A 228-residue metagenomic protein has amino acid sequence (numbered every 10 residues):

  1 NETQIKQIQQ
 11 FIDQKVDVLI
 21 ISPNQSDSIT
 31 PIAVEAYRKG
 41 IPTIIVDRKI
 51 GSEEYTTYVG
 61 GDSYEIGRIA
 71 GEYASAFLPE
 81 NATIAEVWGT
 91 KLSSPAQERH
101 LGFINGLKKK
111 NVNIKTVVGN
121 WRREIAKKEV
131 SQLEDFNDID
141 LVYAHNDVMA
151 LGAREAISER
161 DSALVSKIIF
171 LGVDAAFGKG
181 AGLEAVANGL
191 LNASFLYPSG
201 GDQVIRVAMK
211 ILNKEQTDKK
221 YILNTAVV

Functional and structural regions predicted by a protein language model:
N1, T83-E86, I104-E124, N224: Short beta-strand elements in bilobed, periplasmic/extracellular small-molecule ligand-binding domains
Q4, V59-I84, I125-K127, A176-G182 (+1 more regions): Hydrophobic alpha-helical segments within soluble ligand-binding/sensing domains
I8-D13, D17-Y37, F103, K115 (+1 more regions): Hydrophobic alpha-helical
V18, P23, T56-T57, T83-K91: Short beta-strand segments enriched in small/hydrophobic residues
D27-E65, T83, A175-A187: Flexible loop/hinge segments that line or gate small-molecule binding clefts
D62-S63, E86-I104, R123-I125, G201: Extracytoplasmic ligand-binding site segments that recognize negatively charged/polar headgroups
I66-G71, S94-V112, E129, G152-A156: Short, solvent-exposed amphipathic alpha-helices that sit in or adjacent to ligand/effector-binding or catalytic
P95, G106-L107, L196-V228: Hinge/cleft segment of the Venus flytrap/periplasmic-binding protein
